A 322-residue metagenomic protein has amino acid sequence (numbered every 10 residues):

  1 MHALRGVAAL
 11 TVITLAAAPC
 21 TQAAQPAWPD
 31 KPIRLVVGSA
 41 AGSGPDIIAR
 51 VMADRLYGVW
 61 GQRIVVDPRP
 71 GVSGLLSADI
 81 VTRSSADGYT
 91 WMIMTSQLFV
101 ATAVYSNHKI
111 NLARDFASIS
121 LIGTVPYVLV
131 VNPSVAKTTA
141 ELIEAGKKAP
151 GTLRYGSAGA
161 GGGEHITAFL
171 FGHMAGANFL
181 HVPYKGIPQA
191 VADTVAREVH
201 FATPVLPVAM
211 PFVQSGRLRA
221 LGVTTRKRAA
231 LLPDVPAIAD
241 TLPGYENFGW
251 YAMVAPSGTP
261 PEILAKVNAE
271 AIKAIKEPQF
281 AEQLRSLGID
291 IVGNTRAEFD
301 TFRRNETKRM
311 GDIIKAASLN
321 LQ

Functional and structural regions predicted by a protein language model:
M1-D30, Q322: Short, low-complexity disordered leader/linker segments with a strong preference for bacterial N-terminal type II
A23-R114, T152, G176-V205, F212 (+2 more regions): N-terminal (or domain-start) structured segment
D30-P32, H173-M174, Q214, P261-Q322: An extracytoplasmic/periplasmic, membrane-proximal ligand-sensing/linker region
R50, D54, G58, D79 (+11 more regions): Solvent-exposed, polar/charged alpha-helical surfaces in well-ordered, non-transmembrane soluble domains, broadly
R83-Y89, A103-Q189, I238, F248-Q283: Hinge/capping helix and adjacent helix->loop/strand transition within the periplasmic-binding protein
T95-S96, P133, L206-P207, T225-R226 (+1 more regions): Short secondary-structure boundary segments
N111-L121, G156, N178-V182, H200-F201 (+2 more regions): Short beta-strand->loop
